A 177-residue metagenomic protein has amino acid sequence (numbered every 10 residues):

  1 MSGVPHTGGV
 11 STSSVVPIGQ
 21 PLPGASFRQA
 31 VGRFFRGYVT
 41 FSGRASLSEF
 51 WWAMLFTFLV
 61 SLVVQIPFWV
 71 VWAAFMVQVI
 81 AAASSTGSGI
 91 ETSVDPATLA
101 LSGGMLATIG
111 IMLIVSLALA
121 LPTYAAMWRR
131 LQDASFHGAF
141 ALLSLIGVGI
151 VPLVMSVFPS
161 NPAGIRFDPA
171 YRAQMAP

Functional and structural regions predicted by a protein language model:
M1, H6-T7, S85-G87, L101: Intrinsically disordered, low-complexity segments enriched in small/polar residues
S2-F56, A125-A139, M155-P177: Membrane-interface extramembranous regions at the lipid-water interface
S11, A30-V31, V94, T98 (+1 more regions): General secondary-structure edge motif
T12-S14, P21-L22, A100-G103, L113-I114: A broad, low-specificity signal for short, low-complexity segments enriched in glycine/proline and polar/charged
S42-R44, T98-S102: Helix-boundary and loop/linker segments of multi-pass membrane transporters
E49-Q78, L101-M127, A134-P159: Hydrophobic alpha-helical transmembrane segments in multi-pass membrane proteins
A74-V77, S84, M175-A176: Short, intrinsically disordered/low-complexity patches at protein termini and at juxtamembrane boundaries
V79-T98: Perimembrane loop-to-helix junctions flanking transmembrane segments
